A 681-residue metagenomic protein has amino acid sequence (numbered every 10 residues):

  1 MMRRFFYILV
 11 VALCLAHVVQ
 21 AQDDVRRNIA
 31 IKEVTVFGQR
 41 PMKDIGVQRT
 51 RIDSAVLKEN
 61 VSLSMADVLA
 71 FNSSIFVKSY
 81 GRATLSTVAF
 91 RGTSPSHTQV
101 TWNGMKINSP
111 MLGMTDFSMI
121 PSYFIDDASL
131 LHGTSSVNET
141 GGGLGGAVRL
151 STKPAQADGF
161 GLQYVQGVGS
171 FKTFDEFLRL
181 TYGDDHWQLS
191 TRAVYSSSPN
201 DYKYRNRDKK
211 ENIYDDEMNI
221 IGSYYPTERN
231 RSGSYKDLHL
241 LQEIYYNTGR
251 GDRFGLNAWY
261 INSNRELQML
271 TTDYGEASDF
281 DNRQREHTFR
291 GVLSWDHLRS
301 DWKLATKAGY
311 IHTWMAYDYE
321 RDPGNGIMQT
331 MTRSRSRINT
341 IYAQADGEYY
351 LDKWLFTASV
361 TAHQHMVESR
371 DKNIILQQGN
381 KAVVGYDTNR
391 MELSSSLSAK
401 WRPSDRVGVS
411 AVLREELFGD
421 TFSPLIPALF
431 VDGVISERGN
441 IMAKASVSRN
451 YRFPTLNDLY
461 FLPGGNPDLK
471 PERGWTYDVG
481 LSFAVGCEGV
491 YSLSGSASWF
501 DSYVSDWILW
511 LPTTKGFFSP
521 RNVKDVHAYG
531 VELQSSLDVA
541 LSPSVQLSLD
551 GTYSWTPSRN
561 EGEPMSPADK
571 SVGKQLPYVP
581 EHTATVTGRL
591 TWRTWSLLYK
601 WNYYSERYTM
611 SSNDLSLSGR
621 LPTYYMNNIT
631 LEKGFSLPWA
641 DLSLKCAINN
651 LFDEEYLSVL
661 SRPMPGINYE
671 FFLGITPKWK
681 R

Functional and structural regions predicted by a protein language model:
I8-V10, A21, R192, Y245-R250 (+7 more regions): Conserved C-terminal beta-signal and adjacent last beta-strands/turns of outer-membrane beta-barrel proteins
Q22-K58, P95: Short, acidic, small-residue-rich periplasmic hinge/interaction motif at the N-terminus of Gram-negative outer-membrane
E33, M65-V68, S86-A89, T101 (+4 more regions): N-terminal periplasmic accessory domains that precede and gate Gram-negative outer-membrane beta-barrel machines
A66-S109: Extracytoplasmic beta-strand/coil segments of soluble accessory domains associated with Gram-negative outer-membrane
M105-G133, P463: Short acidic/polar hinge/loop motifs at secondary-structure boundaries that mediate gating or recognition
Y182-R283: Periplasmic-side early beta-strands and strand-to-turn transitions of outer-membrane beta-barrels
D301-Y319, E368, S436, M442-K444 (+3 more regions): Membrane-embedded beta-barrel scaffold of Gram-negative outer-membrane proteins
W401-G408, S498-Y503, N522-M610: Gram-negative outer-membrane beta-barrel transporters
